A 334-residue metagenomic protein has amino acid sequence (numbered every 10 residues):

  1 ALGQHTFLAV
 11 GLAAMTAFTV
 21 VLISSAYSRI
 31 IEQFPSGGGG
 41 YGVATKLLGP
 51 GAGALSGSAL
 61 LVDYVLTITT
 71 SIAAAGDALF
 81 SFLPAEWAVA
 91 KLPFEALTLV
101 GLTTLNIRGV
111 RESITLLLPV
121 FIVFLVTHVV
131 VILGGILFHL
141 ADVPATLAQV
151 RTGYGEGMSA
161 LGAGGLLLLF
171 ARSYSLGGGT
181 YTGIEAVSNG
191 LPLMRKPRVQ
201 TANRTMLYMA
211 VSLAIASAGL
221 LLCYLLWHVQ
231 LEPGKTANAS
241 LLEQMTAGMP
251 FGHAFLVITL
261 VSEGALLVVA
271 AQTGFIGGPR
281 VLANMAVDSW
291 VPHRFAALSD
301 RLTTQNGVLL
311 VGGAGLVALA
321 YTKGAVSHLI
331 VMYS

Functional and structural regions predicted by a protein language model:
A1, S28-Q33, V43-K46, F170-R198 (+2 more regions): Helix-loop junctions at the membrane interface of multi-pass solute transporters
L2-K46, P50-A59, T69-T98, V123 (+1 more regions): Extracellular loop-to-transmembrane helix junctions
L2-L12, A74-K91, V110-V120, P233-S240 (+2 more regions): Transmembrane helix-loop boundary segments of multi-pass membrane transporters
P50, V89-A96, L193-A216, N284-A320: Loop-to-transmembrane helix boundary motifs in multi-pass membrane proteins
F94, L102-A141, T205-M209, I330-S334: Membrane-interface loop-to-helix entry segments
I122-T182: Helix-loop-helix junctions that connect adjacent transmembrane segments in multi-pass membrane transporters
G135-A145, R204-L241: Extracellular/periplasmic helix-exit of transmembrane alpha-helices
G155-V199, N203-R204, F255, T259-A270: Hydrophobic, membrane-embedded alpha-helices of multi-pass small-molecule transporters
